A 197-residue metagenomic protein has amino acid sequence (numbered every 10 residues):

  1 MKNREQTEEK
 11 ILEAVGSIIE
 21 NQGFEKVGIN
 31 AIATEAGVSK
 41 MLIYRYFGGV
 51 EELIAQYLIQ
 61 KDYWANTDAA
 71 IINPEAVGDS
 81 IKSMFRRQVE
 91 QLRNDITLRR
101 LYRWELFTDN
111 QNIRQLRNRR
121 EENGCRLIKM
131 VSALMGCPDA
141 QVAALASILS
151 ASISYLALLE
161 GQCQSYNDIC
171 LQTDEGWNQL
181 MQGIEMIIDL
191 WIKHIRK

Functional and structural regions predicted by a protein language model:
M1-Q22, K26-V38, E52-A55, T67: Basic, helix-initiating cap at the start of DNA-binding domains
A36-F47: Short hydrophobic/aromatic patch on the recognition helix
L53-K61, I113-L116: Alpha-helical DNA-contacting segments of helix-turn-helix folds
W64, E90-L127, C170-E175: Short secondary-structure transition hinges
A65, A69, I96, R100 (+1 more regions): Short amphipathic alpha-helical interaction/hinge segments
A65-I71, N110-G136, A143-A144, N178-Q182: Amphipathic alpha-helical packing segments from all-alpha helical-bundle domains
A69-L98, C137-L149: Hydrophobic alpha-helical connector segments
V131-E185, I195: Hydrophobic/aromatic-rich alpha-helical bundle segments in the mid-to-C-terminal region
